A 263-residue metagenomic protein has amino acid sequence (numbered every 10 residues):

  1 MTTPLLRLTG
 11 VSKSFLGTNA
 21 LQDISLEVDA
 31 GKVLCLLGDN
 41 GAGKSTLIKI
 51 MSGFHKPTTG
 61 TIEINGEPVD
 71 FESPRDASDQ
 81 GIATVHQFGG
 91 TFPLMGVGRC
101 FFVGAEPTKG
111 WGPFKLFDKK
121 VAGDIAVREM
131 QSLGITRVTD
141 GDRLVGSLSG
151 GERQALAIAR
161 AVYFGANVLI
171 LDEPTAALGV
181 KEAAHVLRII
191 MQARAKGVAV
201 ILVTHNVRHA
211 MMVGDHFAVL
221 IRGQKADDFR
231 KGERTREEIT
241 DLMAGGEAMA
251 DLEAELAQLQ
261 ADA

Functional and structural regions predicted by a protein language model:
T2-A263: Glycine-rich phosphate-binding loops of nucleotide-dependent enzymes
